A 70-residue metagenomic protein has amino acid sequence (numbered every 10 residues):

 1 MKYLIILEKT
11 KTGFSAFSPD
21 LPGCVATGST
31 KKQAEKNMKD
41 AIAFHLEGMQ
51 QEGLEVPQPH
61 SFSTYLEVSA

Functional and structural regions predicted by a protein language model:
M1-K2, K36-A70: Short, charged, surface-exposed hinge/linker loops at domain edges that act as mobile lids or interdomain connectors
I6-L21: Short aromatic-glycine-(Arg/Gly/Cys) micro-motifs in beta-strand/loop hairpins
L7-E8, T27, Q58, A70: Intrinsic disorder/low-complexity segments, especially N-terminal tails and targeting/processing regions
D20-G23, Q58: Hydrophobic residues in alpha-helical membrane-spanning segments
P22-K31: A short, exposed loop/beta-hairpin motif centered on an aromatic-Gly-Thr core
